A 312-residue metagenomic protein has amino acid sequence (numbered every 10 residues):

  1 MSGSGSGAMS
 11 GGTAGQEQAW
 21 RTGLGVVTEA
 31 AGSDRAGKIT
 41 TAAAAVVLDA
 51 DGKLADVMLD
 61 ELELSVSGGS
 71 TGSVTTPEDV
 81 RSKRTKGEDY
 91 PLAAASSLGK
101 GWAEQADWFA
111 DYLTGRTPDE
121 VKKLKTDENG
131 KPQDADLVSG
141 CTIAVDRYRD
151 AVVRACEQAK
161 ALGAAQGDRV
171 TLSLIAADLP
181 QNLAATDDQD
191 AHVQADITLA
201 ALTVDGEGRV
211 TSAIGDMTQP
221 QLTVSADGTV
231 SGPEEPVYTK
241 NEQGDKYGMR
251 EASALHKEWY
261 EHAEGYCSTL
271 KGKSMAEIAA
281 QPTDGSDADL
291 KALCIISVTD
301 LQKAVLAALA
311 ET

Functional and structural regions predicted by a protein language model:
M1-E17: Short, low-complexity disordered leader/linker segments with a strong preference for bacterial N-terminal type II
E17-T312: Active-site- and interface-proximal helix/loop "cap" or "latch" segments in soluble metabolic and energy-transducing
